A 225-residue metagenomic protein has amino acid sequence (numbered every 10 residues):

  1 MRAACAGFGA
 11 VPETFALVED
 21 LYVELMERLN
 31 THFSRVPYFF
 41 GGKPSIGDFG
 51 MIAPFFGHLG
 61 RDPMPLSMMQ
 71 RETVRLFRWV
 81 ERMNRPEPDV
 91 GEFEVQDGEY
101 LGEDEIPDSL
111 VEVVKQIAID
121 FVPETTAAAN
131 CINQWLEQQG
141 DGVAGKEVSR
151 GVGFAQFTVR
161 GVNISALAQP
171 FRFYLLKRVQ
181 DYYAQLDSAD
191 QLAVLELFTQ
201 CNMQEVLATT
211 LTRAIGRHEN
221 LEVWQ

Functional and structural regions predicted by a protein language model:
M1-Q225: C-terminal alpha-helical interaction module
